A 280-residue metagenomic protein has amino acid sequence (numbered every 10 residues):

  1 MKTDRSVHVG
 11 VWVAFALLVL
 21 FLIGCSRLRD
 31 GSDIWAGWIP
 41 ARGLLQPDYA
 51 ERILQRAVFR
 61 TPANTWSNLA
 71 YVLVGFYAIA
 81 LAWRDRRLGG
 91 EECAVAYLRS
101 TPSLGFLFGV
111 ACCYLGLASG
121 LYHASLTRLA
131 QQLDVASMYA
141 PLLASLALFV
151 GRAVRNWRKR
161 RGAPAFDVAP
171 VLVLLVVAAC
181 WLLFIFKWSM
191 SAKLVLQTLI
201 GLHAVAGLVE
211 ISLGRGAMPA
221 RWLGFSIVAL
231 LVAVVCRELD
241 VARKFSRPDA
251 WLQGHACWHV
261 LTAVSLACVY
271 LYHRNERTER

Functional and structural regions predicted by a protein language model:
K2-V58, P62-R280: Multi-pass alpha-helical transmembrane bundles in non-GPCR membrane proteins that perform intramembrane catalysis
